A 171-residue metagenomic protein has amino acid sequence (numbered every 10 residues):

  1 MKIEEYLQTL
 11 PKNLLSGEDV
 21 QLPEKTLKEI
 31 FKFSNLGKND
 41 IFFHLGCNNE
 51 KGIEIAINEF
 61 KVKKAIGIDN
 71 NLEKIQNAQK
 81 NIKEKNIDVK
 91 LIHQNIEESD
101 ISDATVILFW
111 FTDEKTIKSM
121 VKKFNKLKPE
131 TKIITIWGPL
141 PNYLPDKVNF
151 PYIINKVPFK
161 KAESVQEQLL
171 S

Functional and structural regions predicted by a protein language model:
M1-G37: S-adenosyl-L-methionine
N39-N48: Conserved class I S-adenosyl-L-methionine
E50-V62: Conserved SAM-binding loop of SAM-dependent methyltransferases across substrates and taxa, primarily the Class I
N71: Conserved SAM/SAH-binding beta-strand->alpha-helix loop
A78-Q79: Conserved SAM-binding loop
K85-I96: Conserved SAM-binding strand-loop segment of SAM-dependent methyltransferases
T105-K118: A short SAM/SAH-binding and catalytic strip from SAM-dependent methyltransferases
K115-S171: C-terminal substrate-binding/active-site "lid" region of AdoMet-derived donor-dependent transferases
